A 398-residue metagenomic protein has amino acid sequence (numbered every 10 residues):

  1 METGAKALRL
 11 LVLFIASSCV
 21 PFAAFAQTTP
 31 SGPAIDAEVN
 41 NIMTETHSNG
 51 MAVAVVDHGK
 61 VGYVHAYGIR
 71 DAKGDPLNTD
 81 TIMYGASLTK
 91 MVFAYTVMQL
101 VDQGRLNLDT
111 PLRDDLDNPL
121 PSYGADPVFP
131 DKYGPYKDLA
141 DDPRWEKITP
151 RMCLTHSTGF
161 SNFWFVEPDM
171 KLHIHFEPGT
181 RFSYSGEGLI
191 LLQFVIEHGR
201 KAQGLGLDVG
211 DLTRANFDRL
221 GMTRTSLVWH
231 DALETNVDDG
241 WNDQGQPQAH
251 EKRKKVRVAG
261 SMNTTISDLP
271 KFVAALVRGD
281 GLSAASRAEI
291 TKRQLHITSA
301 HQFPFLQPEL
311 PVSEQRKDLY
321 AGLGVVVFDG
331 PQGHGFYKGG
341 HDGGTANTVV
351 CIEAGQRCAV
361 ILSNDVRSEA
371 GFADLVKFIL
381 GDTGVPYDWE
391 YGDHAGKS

Functional and structural regions predicted by a protein language model:
M1-A7: N-terminal secretory signal peptides that target proteins for export/translocation
L10-A23: Bacterial N-terminal signal peptides
T28-Y84, R105-N107, V128-F129, V166-F176 (+3 more regions): Short, conserved catalytic-motif segment at the N-terminal edge
P30, A34-N41, V92-T96, N107 (+7 more regions): Extracytoplasmic/secreted proteins, especially bacterial periplasmic and envelope-associated proteins
T44-A52, K73-D126, Y133-R151, F176-G188 (+2 more regions): Short active-site loop at a secondary-structure junction that contains or immediately precedes the catalytic residue(s)
Y123-F336, H341: Short, surface-exposed loop or secondary-structure junction motifs that flank catalytic or metal-binding residues
L295-P304, P308-L310, S363-S398: Short, gly/Ser/Thr-rich active-site loops of penicillin-recognizing serine hydrolases
G335-G339, A346-D365: Short, well-ordered beta-strand elements
